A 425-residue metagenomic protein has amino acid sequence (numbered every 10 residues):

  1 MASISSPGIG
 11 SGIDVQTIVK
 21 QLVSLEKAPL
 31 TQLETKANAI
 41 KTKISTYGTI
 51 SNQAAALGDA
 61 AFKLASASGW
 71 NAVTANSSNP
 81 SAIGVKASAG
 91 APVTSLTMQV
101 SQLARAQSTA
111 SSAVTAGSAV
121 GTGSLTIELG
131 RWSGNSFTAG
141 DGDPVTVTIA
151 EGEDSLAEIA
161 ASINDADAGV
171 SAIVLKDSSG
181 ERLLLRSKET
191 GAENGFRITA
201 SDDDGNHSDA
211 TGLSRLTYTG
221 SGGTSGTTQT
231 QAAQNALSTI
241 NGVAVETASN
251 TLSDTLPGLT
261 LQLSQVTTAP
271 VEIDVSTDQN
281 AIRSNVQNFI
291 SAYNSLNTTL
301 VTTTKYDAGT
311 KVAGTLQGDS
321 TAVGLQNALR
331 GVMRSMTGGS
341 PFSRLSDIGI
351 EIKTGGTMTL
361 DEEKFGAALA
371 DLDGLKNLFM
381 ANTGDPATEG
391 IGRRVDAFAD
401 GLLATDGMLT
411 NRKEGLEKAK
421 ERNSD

Functional and structural regions predicted by a protein language model:
M1-A65, V266, P270-D425: Type III/flagellar export substrates
G10, V15, P80, V93-S95 (+9 more regions): Extracytoplasmic
T17, A87-A89, V100-Q102, S118 (+10 more regions): Flexible glycine-/small-residue-rich
G48-S108, S112: Extended, small/polar residue-biased N-terminal targeting/export presequences and adjacent propeptide/linker tracts
N52, T126, R131-E189, D274 (+2 more regions): Extended, beta-strand-rich, solvent-exposed assembly scaffolds of outer structural proteins
I83-E151, T224-Q265: Threonine/glycine-rich low-complexity segments that form extended coil/beta-edge repetitive scaffolds
V93, L103-S108, E189-F196, G366-L369: Short, charged/polar, Gly/Pro-enriched secondary-structure boundary elements
G117, S124-E128, G134, A139-V145 (+2 more regions): Acidic, small/polar residue-enriched beta-strand/turn segments
